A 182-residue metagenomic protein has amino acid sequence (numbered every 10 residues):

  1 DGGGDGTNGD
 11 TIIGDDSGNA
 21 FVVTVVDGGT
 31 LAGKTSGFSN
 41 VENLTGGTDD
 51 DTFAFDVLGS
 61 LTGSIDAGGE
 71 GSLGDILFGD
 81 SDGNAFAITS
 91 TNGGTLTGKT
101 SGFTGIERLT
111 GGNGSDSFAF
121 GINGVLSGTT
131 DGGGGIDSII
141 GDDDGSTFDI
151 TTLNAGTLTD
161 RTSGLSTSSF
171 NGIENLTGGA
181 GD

Functional and structural regions predicted by a protein language model:
G2-G6, D15, F38, G46-T48 (+10 more regions): Extracellular repeat turn/loop positions enriched in glycine and acidic/polar residues, especially those that create
G6-K34, T52-G63, L73-K99, S115-N123 (+1 more regions): GD-rich hexapeptide-repeat beta-solenoids
K34-N40, T100-E107, S163-G172: Extracellular/luminal Pro/Thr/Ser-rich low-complexity repeat and linker "mucin-like" segments that act as
